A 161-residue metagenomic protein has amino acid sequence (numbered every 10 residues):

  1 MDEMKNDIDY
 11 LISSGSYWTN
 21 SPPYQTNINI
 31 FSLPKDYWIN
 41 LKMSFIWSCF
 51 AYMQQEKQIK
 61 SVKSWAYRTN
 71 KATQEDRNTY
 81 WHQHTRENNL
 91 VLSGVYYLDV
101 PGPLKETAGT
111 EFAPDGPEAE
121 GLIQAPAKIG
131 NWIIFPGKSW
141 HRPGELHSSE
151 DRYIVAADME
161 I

Functional and structural regions predicted by a protein language model:
M1-Q58, N78: Non-heme Fe(II)/2-oxoglutarate
Q58, V62-E145, D151, I161: Catalytic core of non-heme Fe(II) oxygenases with the double-stranded beta-helix
